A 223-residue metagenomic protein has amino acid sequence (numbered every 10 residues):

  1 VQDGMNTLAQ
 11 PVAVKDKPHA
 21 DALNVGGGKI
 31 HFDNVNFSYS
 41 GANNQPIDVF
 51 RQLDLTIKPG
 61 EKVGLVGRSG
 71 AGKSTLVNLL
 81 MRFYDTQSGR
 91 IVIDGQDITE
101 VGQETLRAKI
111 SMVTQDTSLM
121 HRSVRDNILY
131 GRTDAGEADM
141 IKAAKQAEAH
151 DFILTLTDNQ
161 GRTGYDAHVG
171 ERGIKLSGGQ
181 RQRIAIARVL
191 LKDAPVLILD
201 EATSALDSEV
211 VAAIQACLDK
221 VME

Functional and structural regions predicted by a protein language model:
V1-T7: Cytosolic ends of transmembrane helices, especially the final helix of ABC transmembrane type-1 domains
A9, V14-K17, L23-E223: ABC-type nucleotide-binding domain
